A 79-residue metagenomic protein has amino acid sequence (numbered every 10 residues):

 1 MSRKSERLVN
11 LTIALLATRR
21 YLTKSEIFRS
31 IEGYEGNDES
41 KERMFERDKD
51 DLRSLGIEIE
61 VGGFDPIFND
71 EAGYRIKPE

Functional and structural regions predicted by a protein language model:
M1-E79: Short, basic/aromatic recognition patches that contact phosphate-bearing ligands
